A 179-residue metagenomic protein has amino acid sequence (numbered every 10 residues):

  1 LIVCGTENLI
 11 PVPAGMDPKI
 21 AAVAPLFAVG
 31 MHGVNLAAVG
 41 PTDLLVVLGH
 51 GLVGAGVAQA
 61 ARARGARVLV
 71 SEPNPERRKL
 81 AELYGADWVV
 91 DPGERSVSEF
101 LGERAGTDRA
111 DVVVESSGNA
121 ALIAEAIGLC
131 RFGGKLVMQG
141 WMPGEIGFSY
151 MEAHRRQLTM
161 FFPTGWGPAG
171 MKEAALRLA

Functional and structural regions predicted by a protein language model:
L1-I10: Glycine-rich phosphate/adenylate-binding loop and adjacent beta-alpha elements of nucleotide- or dinucleotide-binding
M16-E94: Mid-domain Rossmann-like dinucleotide-binding core that forms the NAD(H)/NADP(H) cofactor-binding site
D43, G134-K135: Glycine-centered, small-residue-biased loops immediately flanking beta-strands in adenine/cofactor-binding cores
S98-E103, P143-A179: C-terminal substrate-binding/catalytic core of Rossmann-like NAD(P)-dependent dehydrogenases/reductases
R104-D108: Glycine-rich phosphate-binding loop signature in dinucleotide/nucleotide-binding domains
V114: N-terminal Rossmann-like NAD(P) cofactor-binding module of classical short-chain dehydrogenase/reductase
C130-R131: Helix-to-beta-strand junctions that scaffold the AdoMet/dcAdoMet cofactor pocket in Class I SAM-dependent enzymes
Q139-G140: Acidic carboxylate diad motif detector
